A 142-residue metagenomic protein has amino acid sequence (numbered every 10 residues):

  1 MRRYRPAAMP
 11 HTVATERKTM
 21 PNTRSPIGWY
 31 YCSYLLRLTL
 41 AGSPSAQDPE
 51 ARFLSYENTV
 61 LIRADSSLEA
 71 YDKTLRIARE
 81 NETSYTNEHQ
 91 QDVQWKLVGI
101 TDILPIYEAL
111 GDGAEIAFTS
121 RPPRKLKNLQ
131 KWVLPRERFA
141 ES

Functional and structural regions predicted by a protein language model:
M9-S25: Short N-terminal "domain-start" leader segments that mark the transition from disordered tails or signal peptides into
P21-S43, P49, Q91-S142: A cross-kingdom feature marking charged/low-complexity
R52-D65: A short, exposed loop/beta-hairpin motif centered on an aromatic-Gly-Thr core
D65-R79: A short, charged, amphipathic alpha-helix used as a generic interaction element across diverse proteins
A78-E88: Short arginine-rich
